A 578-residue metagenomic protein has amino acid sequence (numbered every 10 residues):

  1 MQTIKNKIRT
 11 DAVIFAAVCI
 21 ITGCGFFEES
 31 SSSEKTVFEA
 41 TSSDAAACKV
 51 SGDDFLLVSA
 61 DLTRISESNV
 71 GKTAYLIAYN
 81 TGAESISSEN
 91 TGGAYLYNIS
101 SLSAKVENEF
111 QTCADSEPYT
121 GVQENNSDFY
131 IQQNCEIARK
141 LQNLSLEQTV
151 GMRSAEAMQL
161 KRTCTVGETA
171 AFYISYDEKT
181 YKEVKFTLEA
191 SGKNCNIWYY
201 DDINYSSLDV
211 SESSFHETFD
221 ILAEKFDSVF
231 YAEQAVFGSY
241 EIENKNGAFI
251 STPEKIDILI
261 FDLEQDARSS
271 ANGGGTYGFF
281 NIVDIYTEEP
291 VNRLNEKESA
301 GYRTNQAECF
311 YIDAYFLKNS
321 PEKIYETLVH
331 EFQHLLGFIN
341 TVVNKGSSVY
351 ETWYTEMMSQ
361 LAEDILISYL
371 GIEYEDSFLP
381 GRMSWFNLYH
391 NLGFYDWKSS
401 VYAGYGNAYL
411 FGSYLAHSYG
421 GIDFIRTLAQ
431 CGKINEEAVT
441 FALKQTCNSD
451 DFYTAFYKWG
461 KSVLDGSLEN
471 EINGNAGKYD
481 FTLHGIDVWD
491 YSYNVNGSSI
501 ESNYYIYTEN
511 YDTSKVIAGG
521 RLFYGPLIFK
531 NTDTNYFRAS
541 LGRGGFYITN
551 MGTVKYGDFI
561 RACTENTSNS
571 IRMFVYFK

Functional and structural regions predicted by a protein language model:
T3-V13: Bacterial N-terminal signal peptides that target proteins for export
V13-I21: Hydrophobic helical h-region of N-terminal Sec-dependent signal peptides in bacterial secretory/periplasmic proteins
I20-A46: Bacterial Sec-dependent N-terminal signal peptides
V37-A45, K49-V50, N69, I434-K578: Beta/coil-rich, acidic/histidine-enriched accessory regions frequently appended to metallopeptidases
A47-S145: Long, charge-dense tracts
Y79, S100, E109-V210: Acidic/polar low-complexity interaction segments
K193-E351, M358, Y369-L370: Juxtacatalytic substrate-recognition/specificity segment
E322, E326-T327, V343-S418, Q430-G466: Acidic/His/Gly-enriched intrinsically disordered linker/tail segments that often contain short helix/coil "MoRF-like"
